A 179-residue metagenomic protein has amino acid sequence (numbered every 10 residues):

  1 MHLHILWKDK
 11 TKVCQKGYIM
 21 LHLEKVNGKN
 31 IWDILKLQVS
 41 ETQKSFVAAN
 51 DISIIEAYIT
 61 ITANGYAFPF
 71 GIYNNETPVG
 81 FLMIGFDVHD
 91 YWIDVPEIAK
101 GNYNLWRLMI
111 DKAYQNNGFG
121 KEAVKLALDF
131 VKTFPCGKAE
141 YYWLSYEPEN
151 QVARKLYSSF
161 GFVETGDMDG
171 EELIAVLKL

Functional and structural regions predicted by a protein language model:
H2-W32, K36-L37, L179: Conserved N-terminal entry element of GNAT/NAT acetyltransferase domains
W7, S158, V163, D167-L179: Terminal substrate-recognition subdomain of acyl/acetyltransferases
L21, K25-W106, D111-A113, F130-F134 (+1 more regions): Acetyl-CoA-dependent GNAT
D111-A113, N117, P148-E149: Active-site acidic-Proline motif in GNAT/NAT acetyltransferases
Y114, G118-L126: Conserved acetyl-CoA pyrophosphate-binding loop and the N-cap/start of the following alpha-helix in GNAT-like
K121, P148-G166: Conserved active-site alpha-helix within GNAT-family acetyltransferase domains
K138-R154, G170-L173, L179: Conserved beta-strand-loop-alpha-helix junction that forms the acyl-donor binding cleft
